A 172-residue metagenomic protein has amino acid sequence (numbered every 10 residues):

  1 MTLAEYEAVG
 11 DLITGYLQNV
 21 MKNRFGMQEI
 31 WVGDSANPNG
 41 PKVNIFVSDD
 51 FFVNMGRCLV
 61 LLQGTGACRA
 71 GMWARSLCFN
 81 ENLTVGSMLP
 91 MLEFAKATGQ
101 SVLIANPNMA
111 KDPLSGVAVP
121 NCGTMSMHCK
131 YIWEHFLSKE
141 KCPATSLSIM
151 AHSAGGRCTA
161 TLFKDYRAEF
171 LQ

Functional and structural regions predicted by a protein language model:
M1-N54: N-terminal cap/lid segment of alpha/beta-hydrolase-fold proteins
T2, Y6, G10, M55 (+3 more regions): Amphipathic alpha-helical protein-protein interaction segments
W31-D112: Short, surface-exposed "cap/lid" segments of acyl-processing enzymes
F51, E140-A144, L171: Intrinsically disordered, low-complexity coil segments
G86-E93, A97, A105-T145: Alpha/beta-hydrolase active-site loop
L147-A160: Gly/Ala-rich beta-loop-alpha elbow adjacent to hydrolase catalytic centers
S148, A168-Q172: A conserved short beta-strand
T161-D165: Active-site signature of alpha/beta-hydrolase-fold catalytic machinery across serine- and Asp/Cys-nucleophile hydrolases
